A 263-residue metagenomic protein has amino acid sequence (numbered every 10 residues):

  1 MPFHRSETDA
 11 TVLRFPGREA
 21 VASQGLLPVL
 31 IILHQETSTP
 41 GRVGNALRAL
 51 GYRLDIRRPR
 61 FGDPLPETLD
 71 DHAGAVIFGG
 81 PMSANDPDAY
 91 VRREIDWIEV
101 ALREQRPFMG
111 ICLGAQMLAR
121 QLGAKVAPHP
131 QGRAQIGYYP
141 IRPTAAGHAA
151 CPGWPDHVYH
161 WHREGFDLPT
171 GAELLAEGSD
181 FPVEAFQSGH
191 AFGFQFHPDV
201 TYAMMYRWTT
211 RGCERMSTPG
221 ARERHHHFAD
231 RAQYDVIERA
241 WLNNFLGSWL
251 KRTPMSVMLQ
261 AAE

Functional and structural regions predicted by a protein language model:
M1-A89, R93-R106, S217-E263: N-terminal beta1-alpha1 cap of cysteine-dependent amidohydrolase-like domains
P40-R42, P66, D86-D88, A119-Q121 (+3 more regions): Short glycine-/acidic-enriched loop or helix-start segments at secondary-structure transitions that form or flank
R48, H72-A75, K125-H129, T144-A145 (+1 more regions): Short, hinge-like loop/turn segments at secondary-structure boundaries
A101-K125: Catalytic nucleophile loop
L122-A203: Pocket-forming structural segment of enzyme catalytic cores
G189-A191, Q195, D199-F228: C-terminal helical/coil "lid" or tail adjacent to the Rossmann-like core of SAM-dependent
